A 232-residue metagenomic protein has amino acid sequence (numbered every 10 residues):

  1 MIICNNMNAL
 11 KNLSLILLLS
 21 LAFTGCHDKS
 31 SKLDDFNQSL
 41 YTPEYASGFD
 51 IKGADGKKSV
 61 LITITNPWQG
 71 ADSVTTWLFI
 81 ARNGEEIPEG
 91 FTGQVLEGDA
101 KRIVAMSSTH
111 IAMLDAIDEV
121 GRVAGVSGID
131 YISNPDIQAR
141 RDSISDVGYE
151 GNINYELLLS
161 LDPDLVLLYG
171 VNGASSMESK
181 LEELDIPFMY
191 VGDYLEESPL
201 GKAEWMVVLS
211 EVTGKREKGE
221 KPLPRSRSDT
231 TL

Functional and structural regions predicted by a protein language model:
I2-S14: Bacterial N-terminal signal peptides that target proteins for export
L17-S20: Alpha-helical transmembrane segments
A22-G25: C-terminal motif of bacterial Sec signal peptides marking the signal peptidase cleavage site
H27-K29: Bacterial signal peptide processing site
S31-D72, F79: Start-of-domain marker
L40-G48, G151-N154, V191-L195: Short N-terminal helix-initiation segments at or just after the protein's N-terminus
V60-T63, W68-L159, L165-V171: A short, structured surface patch at a secondary-structure boundary
L96, R102, D164-L167, A174-L232: Extracytoplasmic substrate-binding proteins
